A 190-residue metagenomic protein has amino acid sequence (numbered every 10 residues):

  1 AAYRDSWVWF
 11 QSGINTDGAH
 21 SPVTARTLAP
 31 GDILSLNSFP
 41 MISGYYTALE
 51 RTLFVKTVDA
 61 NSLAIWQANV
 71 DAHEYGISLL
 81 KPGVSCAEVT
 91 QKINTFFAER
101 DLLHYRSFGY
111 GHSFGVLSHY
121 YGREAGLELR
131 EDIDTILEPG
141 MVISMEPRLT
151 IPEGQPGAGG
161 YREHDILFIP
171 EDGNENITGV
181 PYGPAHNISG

Functional and structural regions predicted by a protein language model:
A1-G190: Active-site neighborhoods and metal-handling regions in enzymes and metal-associated proteins
